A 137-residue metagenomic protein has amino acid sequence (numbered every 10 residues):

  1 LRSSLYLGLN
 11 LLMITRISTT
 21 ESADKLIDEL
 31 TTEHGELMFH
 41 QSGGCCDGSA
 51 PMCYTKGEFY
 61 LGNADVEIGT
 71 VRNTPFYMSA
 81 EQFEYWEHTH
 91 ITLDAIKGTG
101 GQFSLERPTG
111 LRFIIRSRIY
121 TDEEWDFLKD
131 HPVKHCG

Functional and structural regions predicted by a protein language model:
R2-G137: Domain-level signature for proteins that mediate thiol-based redox and metal-cofactor handling
